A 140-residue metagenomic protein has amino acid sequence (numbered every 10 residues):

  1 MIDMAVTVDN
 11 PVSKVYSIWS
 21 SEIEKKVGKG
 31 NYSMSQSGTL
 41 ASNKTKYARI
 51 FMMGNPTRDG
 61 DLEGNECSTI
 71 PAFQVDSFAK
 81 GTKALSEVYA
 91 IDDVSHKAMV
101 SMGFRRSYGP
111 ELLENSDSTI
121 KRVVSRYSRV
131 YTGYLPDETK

Functional and structural regions predicted by a protein language model:
M1-D61: Small/polar-rich, solvent-exposed N-terminal microdomains that initiate assembly or binding
K14, I18, A90-K97: Long, highly charged amphipathic alpha-helices
S42-K44, N65-T69, D117-K121: A generic structural micro-feature
N55, G81-T82: Short Gly/Pro-enriched loop/turn and capping motifs at secondary-structure junctions
G64-S68, A90-D93, T139-K140: Short intrinsically disordered coil segments
C67-G81, K121-T132: Oligomerization/assembly interface segments of phage tail-like spikes and tubes
T82-A90, P136: Short, conserved charged micro-motifs
D93-K140: Acidic-leaning, charged glycine-interspersed low-complexity segments
